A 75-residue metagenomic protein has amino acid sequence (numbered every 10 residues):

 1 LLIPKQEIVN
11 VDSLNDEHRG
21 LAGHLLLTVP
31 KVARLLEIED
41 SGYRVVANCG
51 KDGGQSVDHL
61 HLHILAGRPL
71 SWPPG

Functional and structural regions predicted by a protein language model:
L1-G75: HIT superfamily nucleotide-processing domains
